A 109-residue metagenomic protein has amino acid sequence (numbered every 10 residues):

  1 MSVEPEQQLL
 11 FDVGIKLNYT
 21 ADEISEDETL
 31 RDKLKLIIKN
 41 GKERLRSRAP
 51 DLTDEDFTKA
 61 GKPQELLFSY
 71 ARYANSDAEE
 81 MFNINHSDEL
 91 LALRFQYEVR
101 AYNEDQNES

Functional and structural regions predicted by a protein language model:
M1-P63, E98-S109: Conserved short "hinge" loops at termini or chain/domain junctions
V3-Q7, F11, E28, S76 (+2 more regions): Low-complexity, intrinsically disordered regions enriched in charged/polar residues
L45-R48, L52, A74, A78-F82: Amphipathic alpha-helical interaction segments
E55-E79: Mid-chain, well-packed structural core segment of small domains
D77-S109: Protruding loop/beta-arch "assembly-hinge" segments enriched in small, turn-prone residues
